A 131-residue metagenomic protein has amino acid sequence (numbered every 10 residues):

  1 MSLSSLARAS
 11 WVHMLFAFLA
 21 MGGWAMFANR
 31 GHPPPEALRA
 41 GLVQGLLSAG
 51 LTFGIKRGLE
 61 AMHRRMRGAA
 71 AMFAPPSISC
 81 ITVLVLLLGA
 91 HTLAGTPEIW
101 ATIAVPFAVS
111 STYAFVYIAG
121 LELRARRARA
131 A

Functional and structural regions predicted by a protein language model:
M1-A131: Juxtamembrane/disordered regions of integral membrane proteins
